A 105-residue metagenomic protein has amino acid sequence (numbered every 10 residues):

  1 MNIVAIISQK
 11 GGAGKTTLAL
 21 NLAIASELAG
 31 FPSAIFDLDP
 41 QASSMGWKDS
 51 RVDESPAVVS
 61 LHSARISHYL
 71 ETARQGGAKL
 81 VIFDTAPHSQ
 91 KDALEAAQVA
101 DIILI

Functional and structural regions predicted by a protein language model:
M1-I105: P-loop NTP-binding core
